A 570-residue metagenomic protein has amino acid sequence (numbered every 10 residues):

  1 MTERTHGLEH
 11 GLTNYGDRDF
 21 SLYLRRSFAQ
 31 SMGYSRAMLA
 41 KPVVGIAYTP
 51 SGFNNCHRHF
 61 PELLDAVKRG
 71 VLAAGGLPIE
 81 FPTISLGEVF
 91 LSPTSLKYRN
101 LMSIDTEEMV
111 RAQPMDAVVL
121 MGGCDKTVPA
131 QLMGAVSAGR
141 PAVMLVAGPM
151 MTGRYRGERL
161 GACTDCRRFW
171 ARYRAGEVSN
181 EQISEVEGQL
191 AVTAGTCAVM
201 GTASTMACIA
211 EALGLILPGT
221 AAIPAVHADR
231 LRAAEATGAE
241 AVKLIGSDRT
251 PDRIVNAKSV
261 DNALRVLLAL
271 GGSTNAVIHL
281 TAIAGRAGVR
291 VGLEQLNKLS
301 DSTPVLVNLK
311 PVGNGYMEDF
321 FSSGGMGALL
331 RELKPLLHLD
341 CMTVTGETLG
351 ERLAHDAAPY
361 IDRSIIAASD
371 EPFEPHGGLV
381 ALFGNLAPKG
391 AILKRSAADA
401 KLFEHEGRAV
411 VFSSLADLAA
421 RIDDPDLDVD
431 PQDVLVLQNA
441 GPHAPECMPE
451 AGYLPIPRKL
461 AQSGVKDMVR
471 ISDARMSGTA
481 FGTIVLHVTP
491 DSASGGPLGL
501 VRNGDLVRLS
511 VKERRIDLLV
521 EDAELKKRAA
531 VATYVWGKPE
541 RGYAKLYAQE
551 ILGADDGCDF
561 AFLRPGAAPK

Functional and structural regions predicted by a protein language model:
T2-G52, C56, L63-I84, V89 (+5 more regions): Catalytic or ion-coupling anion/metal-binding cores of large enzyme and transporter domains
Y98: Glycine-rich phosphate- or other oxyanion-binding loops that anchor nucleotides, phosphorylated ligands
L101-Q113: Short, well-structured alpha-helical segments in soluble
V110-Q131, A142-A147: A short, small-residue-rich loop immediately preceding and capping a beta-strand
